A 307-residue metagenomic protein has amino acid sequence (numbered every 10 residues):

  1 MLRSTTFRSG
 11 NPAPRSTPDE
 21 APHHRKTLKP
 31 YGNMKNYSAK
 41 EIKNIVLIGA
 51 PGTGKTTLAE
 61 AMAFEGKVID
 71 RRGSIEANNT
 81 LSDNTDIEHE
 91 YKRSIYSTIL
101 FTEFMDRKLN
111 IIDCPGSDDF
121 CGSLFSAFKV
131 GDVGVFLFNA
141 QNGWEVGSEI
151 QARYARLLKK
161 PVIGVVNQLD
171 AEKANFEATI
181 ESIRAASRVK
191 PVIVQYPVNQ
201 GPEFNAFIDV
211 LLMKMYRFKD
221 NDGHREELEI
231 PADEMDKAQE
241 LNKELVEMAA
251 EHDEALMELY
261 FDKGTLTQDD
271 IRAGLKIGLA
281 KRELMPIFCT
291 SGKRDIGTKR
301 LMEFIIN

Functional and structural regions predicted by a protein language model:
M1-L2, T6-F7: N-terminal mitochondrial targeting presequence
T6, A13, T17, A21-P22: Short polybasic linear motifs
F7, K26-Y31: Acidic, low-complexity intrinsically disordered tails
N11, H23-H24, N33: Intrinsic-disorder-associated, low-complexity terminal segments enriched in Asp/Asn/His/Tyr and depleted of Lys/Arg
Y31-T53, R71-R72, N139-N307: P-loop NTPase catalytic nucleotide-binding module
G32-F138, N142-W144, I193: P-loop NTPase switch module centered on the Walker A-proximal segment
